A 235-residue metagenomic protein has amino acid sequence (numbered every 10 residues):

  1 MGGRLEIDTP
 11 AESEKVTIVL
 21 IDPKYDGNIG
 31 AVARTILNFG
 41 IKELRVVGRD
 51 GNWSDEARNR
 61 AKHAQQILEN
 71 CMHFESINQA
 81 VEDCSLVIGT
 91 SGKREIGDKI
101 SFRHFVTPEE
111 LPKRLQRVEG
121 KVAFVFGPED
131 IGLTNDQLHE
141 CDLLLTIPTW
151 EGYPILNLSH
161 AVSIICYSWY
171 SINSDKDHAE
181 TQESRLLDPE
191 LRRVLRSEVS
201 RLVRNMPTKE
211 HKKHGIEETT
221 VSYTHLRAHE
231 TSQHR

Functional and structural regions predicted by a protein language model:
G2-D22: Mobile, glycine- and charge-enriched loop segments and immediately flanking short secondary-structure elements within
K24-A31, P154-H160: Amphipathic alpha-helical repeat scaffolds
L44-R49: Short internal beta-strands
R58-I131: S-adenosyl-L-methionine/SAH cofactor-binding core of RNA-modifying enzymes
Q137-S184: Structured adenosyl-cofactor binding patch, chiefly the S-adenosyl-L-methionine
I172-E210: Internal, active-site/partner-interface "lid" segment
T224-Q233: Conserved small/polar residues in nucleotide/adenosyl-binding loops
